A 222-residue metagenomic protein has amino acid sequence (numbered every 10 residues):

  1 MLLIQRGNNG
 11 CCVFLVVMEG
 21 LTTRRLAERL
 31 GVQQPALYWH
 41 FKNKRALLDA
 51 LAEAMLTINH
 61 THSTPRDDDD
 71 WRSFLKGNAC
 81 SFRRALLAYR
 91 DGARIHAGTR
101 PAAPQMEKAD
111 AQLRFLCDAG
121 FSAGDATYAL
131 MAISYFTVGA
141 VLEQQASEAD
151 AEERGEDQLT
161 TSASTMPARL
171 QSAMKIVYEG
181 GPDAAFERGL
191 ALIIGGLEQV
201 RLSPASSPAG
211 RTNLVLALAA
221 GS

Functional and structural regions predicted by a protein language model:
M1-Q5: Short, Lys/Arg-enriched anionic-surface-contact patches
N8-V16, A46-H62, S73-S81, A103 (+1 more regions): Alpha-helical structural segments
C12-A46, A50: Helix-turn-helix
L51, F82, H96, L130-I133 (+1 more regions): Short alpha-helical scaffolding segments that buttress acidic/His motifs in well-ordered protein cores
T61-M106, A123: Hydrophobic alpha-helical connector segments
K108-T161, Y178, L197-V200: Hydrophobic alpha-helical bundle segments that form small-molecule/ligand-binding pockets
A146-S222: C-terminal peripheral helix-coil segments that are non-catalytic and often amphipathic
